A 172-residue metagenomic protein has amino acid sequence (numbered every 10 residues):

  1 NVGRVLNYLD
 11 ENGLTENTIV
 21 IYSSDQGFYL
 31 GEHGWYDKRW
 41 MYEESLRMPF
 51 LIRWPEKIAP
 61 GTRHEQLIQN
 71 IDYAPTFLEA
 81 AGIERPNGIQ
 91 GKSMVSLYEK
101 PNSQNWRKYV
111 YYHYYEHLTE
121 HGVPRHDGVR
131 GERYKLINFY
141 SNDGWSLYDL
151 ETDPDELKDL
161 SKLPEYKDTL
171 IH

Functional and structural regions predicted by a protein language model:
N1-L9, A80-A81: Well-ordered alpha-helical scaffold segments within catalytic/enzyme domains
V2, I19-S24, F50-I52, Y73-L78 (+1 more regions): Beta-strand elements within well-structured catalytic alpha/beta cores of enzymes that handle phosphate/sulfate esters
G3, I171-H172: Generic alpha-helical structural signal
G3, W35, E99: Short alpha-helix within the catalytic core of nucleotide-sugar-dependent glycosyltransferases
N7-T62, Q69, Q90: Histidine-centered active-site microenvironments of extracellular/periplasmic hydrolases and transferases
E11, K100-S103, K162: Secondary-structure boundary motif
Q26-E32, I71-A74, E79-L150, D155 (+1 more regions): C-terminal cap/loop subdomain of S1 sulfatases and analogous C-terminal strand-loop tails that border
K57-I68, A80-R85, E156-Y166: Active-site rim elements
